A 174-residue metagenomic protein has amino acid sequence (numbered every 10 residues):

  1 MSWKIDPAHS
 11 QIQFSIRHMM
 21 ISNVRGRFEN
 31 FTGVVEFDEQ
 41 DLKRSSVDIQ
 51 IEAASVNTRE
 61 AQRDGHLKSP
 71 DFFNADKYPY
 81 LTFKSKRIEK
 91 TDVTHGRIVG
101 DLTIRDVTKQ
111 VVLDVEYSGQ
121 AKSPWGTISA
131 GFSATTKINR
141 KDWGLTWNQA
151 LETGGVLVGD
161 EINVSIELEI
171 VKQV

Functional and structural regions predicted by a protein language model:
M1-V174: Low-complexity, acidic/polar, glycine-enriched regions of mature
